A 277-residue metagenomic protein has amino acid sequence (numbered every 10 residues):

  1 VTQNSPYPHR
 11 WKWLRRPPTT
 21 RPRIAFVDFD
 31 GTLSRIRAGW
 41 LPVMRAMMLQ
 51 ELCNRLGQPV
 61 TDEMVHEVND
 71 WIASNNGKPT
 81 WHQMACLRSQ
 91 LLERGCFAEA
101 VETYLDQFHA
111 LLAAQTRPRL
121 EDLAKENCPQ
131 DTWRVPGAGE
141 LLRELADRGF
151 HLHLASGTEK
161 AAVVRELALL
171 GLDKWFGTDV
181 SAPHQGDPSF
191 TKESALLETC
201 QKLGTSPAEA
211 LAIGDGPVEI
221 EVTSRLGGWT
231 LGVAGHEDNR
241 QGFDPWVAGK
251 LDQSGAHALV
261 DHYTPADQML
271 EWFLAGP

Functional and structural regions predicted by a protein language model:
Q3-H66: Active-site neighborhood of HAD-like aspartate-dependent phosphohydrolases
D28, G214-D215: Acidic di-acidic motifs
D70-D131, P136-E144, H151: A metal-dependent, Asp-based hydrolase signature
P129-W133, G139, H153-L211, P217 (+4 more regions): Substrate-recognition "cap/lid" segment bordering the active-site pocket of phosphatases
D147-F150, L203-E209, F273-P277: Glycine-rich phosphate-binding loop signature in dinucleotide/nucleotide-binding domains
S181, H257-P265: Short acidic-hydrophobic, aromatic-tinged amphipathic segments that line or gate anion-handling sites
